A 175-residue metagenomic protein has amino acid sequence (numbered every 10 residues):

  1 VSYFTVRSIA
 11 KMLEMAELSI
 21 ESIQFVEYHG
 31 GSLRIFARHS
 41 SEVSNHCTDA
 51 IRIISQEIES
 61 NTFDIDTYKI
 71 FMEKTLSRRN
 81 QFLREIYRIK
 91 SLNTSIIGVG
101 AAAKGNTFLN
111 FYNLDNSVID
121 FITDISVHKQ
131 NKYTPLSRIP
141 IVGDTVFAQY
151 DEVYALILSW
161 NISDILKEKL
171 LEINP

Functional and structural regions predicted by a protein language model:
V1-E17: Short alpha-helix
E17-H29: Conserved S-adenosyl-L-methionine
G30-K74: Flexible, glycine-/basic-rich loop-and-beta segments that form/coincide with the SAM-dependent methyltransferase
K74-T94: A short, well-structured juxtamembrane/interface segment
T107-D120: Substrate-recognition/cap helix-loop segment adjacent to the acidic, metal-dependent catalytic center of Asp-based
D120-T134, P175: Short, flexible loop segments at boundaries between secondary-structure elements
R138-P175: Phosphate-bearing ligand-interacting subdomains that bind or position ATP/ADP/UDP/GDP/NAD(P) or nucleotide-linked
